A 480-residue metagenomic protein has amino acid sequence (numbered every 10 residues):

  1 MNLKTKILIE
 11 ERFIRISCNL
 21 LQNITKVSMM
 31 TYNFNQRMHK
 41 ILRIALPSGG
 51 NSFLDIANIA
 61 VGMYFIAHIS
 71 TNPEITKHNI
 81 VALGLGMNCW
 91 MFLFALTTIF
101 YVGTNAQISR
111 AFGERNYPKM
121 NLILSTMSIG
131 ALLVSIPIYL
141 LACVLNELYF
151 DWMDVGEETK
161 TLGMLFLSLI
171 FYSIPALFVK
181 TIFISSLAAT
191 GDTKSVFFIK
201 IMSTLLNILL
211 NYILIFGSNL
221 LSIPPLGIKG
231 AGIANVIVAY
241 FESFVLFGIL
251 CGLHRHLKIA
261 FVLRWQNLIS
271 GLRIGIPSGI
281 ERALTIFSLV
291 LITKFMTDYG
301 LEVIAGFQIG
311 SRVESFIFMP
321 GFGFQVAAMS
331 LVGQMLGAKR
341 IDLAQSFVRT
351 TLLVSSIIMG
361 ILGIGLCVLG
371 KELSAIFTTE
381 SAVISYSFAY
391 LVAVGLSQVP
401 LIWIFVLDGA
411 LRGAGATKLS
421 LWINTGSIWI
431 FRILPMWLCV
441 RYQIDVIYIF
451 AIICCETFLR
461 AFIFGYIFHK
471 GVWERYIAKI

Functional and structural regions predicted by a protein language model:
I7-S48, I108-P175, I223-I276, V332-S397 (+1 more regions): Short alpha-helical transmembrane segments in multi-pass integral membrane proteins
H39-N105, S109, I276-M296: Signature of the first transmembrane helix
S48, M63-Y64, A106, E147 (+9 more regions): Transmembrane alpha-helix boundary and packing residues in multipass membrane permease domains and related
F53, A57, V61, L132-V144 (+14 more regions): Generic alpha-helical transmembrane segments of integral inner-membrane proteins, especially permease/transport modules
A57-V81, F150-E157, I213-L226, I286-F316 (+3 more regions): Helix-terminus/linker motif at the lipid-water interface of multi-pass membrane proteins
I80-L140, L177-V196, T293, G306-G370 (+1 more regions): Small-residue-rich hydrophobic transmembrane alpha-helices
T98-Y101, I170-A189, V196-T204, A231-L246 (+4 more regions): Short runs within selected transmembrane alpha-helices of multi-pass transporters and secretion channels
I259-L268, L272, I280, I292 (+2 more regions): Acidic, glycine-rich loop-and-beta core segments that form the ion-binding/anion-interacting portion of active sites
